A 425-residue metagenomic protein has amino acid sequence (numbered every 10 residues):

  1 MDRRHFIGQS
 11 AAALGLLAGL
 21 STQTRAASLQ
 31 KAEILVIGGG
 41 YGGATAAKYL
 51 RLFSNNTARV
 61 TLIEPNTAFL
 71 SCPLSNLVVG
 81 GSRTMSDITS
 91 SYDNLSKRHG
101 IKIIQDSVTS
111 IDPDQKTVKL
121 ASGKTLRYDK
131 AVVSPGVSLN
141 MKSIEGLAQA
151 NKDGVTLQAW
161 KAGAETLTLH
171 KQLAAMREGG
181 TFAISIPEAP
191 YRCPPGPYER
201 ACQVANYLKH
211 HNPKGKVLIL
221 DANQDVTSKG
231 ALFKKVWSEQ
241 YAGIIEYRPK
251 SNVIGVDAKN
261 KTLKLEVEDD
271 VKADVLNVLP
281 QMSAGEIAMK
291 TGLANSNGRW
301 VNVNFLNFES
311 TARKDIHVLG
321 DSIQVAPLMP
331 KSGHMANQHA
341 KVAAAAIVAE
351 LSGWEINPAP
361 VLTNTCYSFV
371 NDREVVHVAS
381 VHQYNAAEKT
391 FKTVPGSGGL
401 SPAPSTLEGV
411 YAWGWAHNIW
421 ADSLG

Functional and structural regions predicted by a protein language model:
M1-L17: N-terminal secretory signal peptides and thylakoid transit peptides that target proteins across membranes
A27-K102, E188-K229: Beta1-alpha1 glycine-rich phosphate/pyrophosphate-binding loop at the start of Rossmann-like nucleotide-binding domains
R98, K102-I111, V118, L126 (+1 more regions): A Rossmann-like FAD-binding core segment of flavoenzymes
G136-H211: Glycine-rich dinucleotide-binding loop and its adjacent helix/turn
G146-E178, V271-V275, L279-A336: FAD-site-proximal beta/loop scaffold in flavoenzymes
I323-P360: A conserved FAD-binding loop/helix module that cradles the flavin
V348-A386: Active-site-proximal substrate-binding core of FAD-dependent oxidoreductases
V378-G425: C-terminal auxiliary extensions adjacent to catalytic cores
